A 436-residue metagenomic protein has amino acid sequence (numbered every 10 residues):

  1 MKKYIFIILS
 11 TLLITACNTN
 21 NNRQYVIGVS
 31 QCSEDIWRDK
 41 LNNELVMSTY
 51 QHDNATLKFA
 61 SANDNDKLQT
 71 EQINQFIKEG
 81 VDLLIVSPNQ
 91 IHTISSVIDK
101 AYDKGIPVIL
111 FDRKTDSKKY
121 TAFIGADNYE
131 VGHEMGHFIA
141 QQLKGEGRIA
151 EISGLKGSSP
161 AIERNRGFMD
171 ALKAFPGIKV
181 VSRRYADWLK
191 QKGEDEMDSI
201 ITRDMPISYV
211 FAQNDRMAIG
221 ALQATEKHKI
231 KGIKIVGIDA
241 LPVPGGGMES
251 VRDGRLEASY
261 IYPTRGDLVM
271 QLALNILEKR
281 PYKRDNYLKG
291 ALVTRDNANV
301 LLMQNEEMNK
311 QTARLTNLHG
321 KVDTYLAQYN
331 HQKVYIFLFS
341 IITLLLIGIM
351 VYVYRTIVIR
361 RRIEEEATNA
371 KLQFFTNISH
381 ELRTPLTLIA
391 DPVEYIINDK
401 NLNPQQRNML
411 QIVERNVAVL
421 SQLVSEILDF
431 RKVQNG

Functional and structural regions predicted by a protein language model:
C17, K156, A171-L172, L268-I341: Hinge/cleft segment of the Venus flytrap/periplasmic-binding protein
I27, Q31, L45, H133-I178 (+3 more regions): An alpha-beta-alpha
Q69, I124-I149, K192-E194, A218 (+2 more regions): Hydrophobic alpha-helical segments within soluble ligand-binding/sensing domains
L83-Y102, F168, S182, A186-G246 (+1 more regions): Hydrophobic alpha-helical
I91-E130, Q141, R148, G154 (+1 more regions): Flexible loop/hinge segments that line or gate small-molecule binding clefts
Y325, Y329-Q332, I336, L346 (+1 more regions): Heptad-repeat alpha-helical coiled-coil signal-transmission segments
I359-K400, N408, I412, A418 (+1 more regions): Primarily the dimerization/phosphotransfer
V417-L420, V424-S425: Hydrophobic heptad positions in the DHp
